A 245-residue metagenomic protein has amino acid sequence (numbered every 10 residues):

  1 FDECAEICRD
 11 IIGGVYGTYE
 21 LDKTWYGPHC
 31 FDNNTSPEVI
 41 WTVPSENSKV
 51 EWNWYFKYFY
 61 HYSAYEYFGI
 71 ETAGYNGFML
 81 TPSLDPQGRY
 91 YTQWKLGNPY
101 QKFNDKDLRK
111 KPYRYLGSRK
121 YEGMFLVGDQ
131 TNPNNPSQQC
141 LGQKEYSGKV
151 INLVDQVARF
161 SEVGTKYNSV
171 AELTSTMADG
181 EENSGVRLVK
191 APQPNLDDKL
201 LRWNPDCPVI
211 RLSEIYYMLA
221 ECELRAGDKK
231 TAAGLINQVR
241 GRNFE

Functional and structural regions predicted by a protein language model:
F1-I12, W41, D107, D206-G241: Extended, hydrophobic/aromatic-rich amphipathic alpha-helical segments that build helical scaffolds
E6, D10, G17-L212: Elongated scaffold/linker segments in the mid-to-C-terminal portions of large proteins
